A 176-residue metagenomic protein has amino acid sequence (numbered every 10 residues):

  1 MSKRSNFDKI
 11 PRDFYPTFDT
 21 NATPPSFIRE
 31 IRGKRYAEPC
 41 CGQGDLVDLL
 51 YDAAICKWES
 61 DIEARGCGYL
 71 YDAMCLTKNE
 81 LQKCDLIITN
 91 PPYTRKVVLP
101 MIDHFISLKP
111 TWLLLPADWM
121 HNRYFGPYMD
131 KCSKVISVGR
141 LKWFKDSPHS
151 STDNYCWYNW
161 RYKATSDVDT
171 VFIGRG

Functional and structural regions predicted by a protein language model:
M1-G176: Class I S-adenosyl-L-methionine-dependent methyltransferase catalytic core
